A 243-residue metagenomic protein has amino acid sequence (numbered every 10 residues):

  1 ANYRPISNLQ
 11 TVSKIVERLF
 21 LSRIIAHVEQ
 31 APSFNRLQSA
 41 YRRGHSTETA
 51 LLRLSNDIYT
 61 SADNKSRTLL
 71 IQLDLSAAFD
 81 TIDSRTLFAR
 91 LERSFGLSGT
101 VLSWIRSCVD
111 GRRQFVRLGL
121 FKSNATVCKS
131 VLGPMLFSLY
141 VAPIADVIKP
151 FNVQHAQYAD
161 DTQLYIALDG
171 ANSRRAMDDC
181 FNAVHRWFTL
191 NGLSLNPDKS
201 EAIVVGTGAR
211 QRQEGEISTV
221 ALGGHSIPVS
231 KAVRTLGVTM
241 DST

Functional and structural regions predicted by a protein language model:
A1-C128, I166-A167: Conserved pre-catalytic core of RNA-dependent polymerases
R4, Q38, L70-A78, I105 (+6 more regions): Catalytic palm active-site di-aspartate
S7-I15, L132, P150, N172 (+1 more regions): Short alpha-helix boundary/capping segments
A50, L54, F137-Y140, M177-C180: Hydrophobic alpha-helical membrane-association signature
L75-F95, V131-L132, T162-T189, T207-G208: Catalytic palm subdomain of template-directed nucleic-acid polymerases, centered on the conserved carboxylate motif
P143-F151, A183, W187: Generic non-transmembrane alpha-helical segments
D179, S194-K231: Short, conserved micro-motifs composed of acidic
